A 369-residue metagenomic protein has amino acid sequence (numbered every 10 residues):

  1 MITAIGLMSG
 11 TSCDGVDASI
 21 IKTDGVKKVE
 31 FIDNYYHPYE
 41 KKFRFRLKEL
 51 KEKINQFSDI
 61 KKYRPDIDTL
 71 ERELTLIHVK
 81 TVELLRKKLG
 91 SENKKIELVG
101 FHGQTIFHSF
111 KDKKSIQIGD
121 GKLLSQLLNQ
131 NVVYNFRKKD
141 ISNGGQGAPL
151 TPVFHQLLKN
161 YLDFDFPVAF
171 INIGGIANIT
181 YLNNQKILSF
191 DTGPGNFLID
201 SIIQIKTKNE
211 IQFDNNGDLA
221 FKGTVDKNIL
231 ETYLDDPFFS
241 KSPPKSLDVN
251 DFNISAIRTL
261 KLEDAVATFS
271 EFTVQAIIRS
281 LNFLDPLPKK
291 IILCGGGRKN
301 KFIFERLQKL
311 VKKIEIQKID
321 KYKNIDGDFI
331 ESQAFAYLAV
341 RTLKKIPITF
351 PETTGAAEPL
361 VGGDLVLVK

Functional and structural regions predicted by a protein language model:
M1-I5, K290: Extreme N-terminal starter segment of soluble prokaryotic enzymes
S9, C13, E271, K321-V368: Glycine-rich phosphate-binding/hydrolytic loop that grips phosphoryl groups
V16-T23, D33-L50, L127, V133-Y161 (+1 more regions): Glycine-rich phosphate-binding loop plus the immediately following alpha-helix
K22-K80, L85: Glycine-rich nucleotide/cofactor/substrate-binding loop typically near the N-terminus or early in the first domain
S58-G121: Short beta-strand-loop/turn "lid" adjacent to the catalytic site in phosphate-handling enzymes
N93-H102, L287-G297: Short glycine-rich phosphate-binding loop at a beta-alpha junction
I96-V153: Glycine-rich phosphate-binding loop and adjoining helix at the ATP-binding site of ATP-dependent phosphoryl-transfer
N209-K290, K301-I314: A contiguous, well-structured pocket-lining segment that forms one wall/lid of small-molecule binding clefts in soluble
